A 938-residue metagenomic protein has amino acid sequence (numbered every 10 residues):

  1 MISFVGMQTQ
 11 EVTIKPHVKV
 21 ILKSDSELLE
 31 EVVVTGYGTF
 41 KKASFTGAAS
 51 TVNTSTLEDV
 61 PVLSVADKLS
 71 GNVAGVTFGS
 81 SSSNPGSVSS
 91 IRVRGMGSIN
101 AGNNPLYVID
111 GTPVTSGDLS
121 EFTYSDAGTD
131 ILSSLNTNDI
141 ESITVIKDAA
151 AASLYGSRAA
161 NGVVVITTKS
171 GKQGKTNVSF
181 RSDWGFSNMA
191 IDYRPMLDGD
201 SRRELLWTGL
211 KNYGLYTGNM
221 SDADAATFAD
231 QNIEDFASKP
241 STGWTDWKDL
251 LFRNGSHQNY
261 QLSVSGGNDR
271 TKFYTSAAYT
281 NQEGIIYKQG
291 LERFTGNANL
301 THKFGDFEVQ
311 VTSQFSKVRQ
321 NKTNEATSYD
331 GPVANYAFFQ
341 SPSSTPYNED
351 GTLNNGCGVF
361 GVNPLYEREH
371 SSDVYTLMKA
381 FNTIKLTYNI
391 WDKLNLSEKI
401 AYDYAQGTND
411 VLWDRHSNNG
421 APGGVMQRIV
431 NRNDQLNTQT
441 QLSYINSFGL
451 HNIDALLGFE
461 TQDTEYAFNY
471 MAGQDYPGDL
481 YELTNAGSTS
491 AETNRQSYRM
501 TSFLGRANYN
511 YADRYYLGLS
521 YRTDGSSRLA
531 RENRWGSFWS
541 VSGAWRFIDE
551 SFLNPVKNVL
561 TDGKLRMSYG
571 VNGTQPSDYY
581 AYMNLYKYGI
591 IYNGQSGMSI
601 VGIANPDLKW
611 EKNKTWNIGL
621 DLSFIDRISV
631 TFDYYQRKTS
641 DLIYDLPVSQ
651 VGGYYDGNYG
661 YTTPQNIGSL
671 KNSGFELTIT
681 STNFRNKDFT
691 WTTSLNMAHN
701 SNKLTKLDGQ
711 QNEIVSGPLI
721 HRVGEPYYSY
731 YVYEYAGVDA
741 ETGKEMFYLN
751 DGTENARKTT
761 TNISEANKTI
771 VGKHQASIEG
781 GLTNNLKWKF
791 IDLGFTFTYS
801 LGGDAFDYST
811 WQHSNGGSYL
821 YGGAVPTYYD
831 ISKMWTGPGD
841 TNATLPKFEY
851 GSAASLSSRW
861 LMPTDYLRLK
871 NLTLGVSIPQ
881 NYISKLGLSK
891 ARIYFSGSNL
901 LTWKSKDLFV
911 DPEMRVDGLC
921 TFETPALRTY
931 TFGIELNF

Functional and structural regions predicted by a protein language model:
M1-N297, K303, E308-Q310, Q314 (+7 more regions): Short, small/polar-rich motifs associated with maturation and membrane association, primarily at protein termini
G75, P85, Y274, W788-Y808: Glycine-rich phosphate/pyrophosphate-binding loops and their adjacent beta-strand/loop elements at enzyme active sites
T77-S81, S153, I548-V556, Y882-S884: Active-site phosphate-binding and catalytic loops of NTP-dependent enzymes
N103-N104, I109, Q173-W244, G284-L291 (+9 more regions): Surface-exposed loop/interface segments of Gram-negative outer-membrane beta-barrel transport/assembly proteins
T168, F180, L262-G266, G296-H302 (+14 more regions): Residues on the lipid-exposed face of transmembrane beta-strands in outer-membrane beta-barrel proteins
S182, A277-E283, L517-S526, N683: Transmembrane beta-strand segments that form the barrel wall of outer-membrane beta-barrel proteins
S263, T692, K773-L801, A854-W903 (+1 more regions): Conserved C-terminal beta-signal and adjacent last beta-strands/turns of outer-membrane beta-barrel proteins
R270-F273, D306-V309, K393-L396, L450-I453 (+6 more regions): Repeated loop/turn-to-beta-strand initiation elements of outer-membrane beta-barrel proteins
